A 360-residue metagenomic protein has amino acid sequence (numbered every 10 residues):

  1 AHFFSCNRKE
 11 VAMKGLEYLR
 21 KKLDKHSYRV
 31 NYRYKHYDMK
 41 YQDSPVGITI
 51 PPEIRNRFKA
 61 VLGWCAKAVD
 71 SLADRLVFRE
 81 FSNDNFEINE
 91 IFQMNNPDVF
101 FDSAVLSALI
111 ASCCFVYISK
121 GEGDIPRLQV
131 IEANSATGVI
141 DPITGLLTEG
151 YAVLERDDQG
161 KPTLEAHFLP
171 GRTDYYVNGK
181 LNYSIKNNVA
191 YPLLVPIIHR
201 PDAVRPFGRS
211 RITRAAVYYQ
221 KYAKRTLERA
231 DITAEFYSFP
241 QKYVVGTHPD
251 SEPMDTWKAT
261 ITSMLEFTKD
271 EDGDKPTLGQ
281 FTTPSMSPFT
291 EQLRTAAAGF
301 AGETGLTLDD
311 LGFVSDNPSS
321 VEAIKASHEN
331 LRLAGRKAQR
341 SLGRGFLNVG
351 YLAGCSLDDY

Functional and structural regions predicted by a protein language model:
A1-Q129, V314: Extended, helix-rich architectural segments
A12, I185-A323: Extended, charged amphipathic alpha-helical segments
Y18-Y41, T144-K180, E266-T277: An N-terminal domain-start capping segment
K22, V61, E90-N95, S107-A108 (+5 more regions): Residues that form generic nucleotide/phosphate-binding pockets
C65-L72, L76, N95, T226-A230 (+3 more regions): Generic structural signal for hydrophobic core residues of well-folded globular domains
E80, N89-P97, R211, A215 (+4 more regions): Catalytic cores of large soluble enzymes that bind and process phosphate-bearing ligands
V99-L109, D231-I232, S285-Y360: C-terminal amphipathic alpha-helical
F115-I212: Extended, regular secondary-structure scaffolds
